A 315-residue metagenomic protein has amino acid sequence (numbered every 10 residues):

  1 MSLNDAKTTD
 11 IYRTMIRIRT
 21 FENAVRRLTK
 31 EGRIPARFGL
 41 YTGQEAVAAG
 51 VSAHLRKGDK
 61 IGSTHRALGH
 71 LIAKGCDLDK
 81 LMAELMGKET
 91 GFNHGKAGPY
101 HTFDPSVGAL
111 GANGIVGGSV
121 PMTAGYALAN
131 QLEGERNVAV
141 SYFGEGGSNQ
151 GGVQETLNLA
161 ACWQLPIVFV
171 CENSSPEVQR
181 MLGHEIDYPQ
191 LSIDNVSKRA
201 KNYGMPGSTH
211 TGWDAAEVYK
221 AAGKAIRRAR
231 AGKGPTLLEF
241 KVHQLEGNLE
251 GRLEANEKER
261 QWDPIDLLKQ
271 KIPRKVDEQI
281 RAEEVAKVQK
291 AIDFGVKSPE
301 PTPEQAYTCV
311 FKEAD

Functional and structural regions predicted by a protein language model:
R13-T29: N-terminal glycine-rich anion-binding loops that anchor highly charged ligand groups
N23-R26, R33-W163, H184-S197, N202-G204: Cofactor-binding active-site loop characterized by glycine-rich and histidine/acidic residues
G69, S174-V178, K198, Q244-E246: Short gly/pro/ser/thr-enriched loop/turn and capping motifs at secondary-structure boundaries
Q131-E135, P189-K224, R260-A282: Conserved thiamine diphosphate
V153-T156, K220-R227: Glycine-rich, charged/polar anion/phosphate-binding loops that engage phosphate groups from diverse ligands
W163-G183: A short, conserved beta-to-alpha structural element at the edge of catalytic cores that scaffolds binding
V168-C171, S208-T211, V218, L237-K241: Short, conserved beta-strand edge motifs with alternating hydrophobic and charged residues
R228-D315: Glycine/aspartate-rich loop-and-adjacent alpha/beta segment that forms the canonical ThDP
